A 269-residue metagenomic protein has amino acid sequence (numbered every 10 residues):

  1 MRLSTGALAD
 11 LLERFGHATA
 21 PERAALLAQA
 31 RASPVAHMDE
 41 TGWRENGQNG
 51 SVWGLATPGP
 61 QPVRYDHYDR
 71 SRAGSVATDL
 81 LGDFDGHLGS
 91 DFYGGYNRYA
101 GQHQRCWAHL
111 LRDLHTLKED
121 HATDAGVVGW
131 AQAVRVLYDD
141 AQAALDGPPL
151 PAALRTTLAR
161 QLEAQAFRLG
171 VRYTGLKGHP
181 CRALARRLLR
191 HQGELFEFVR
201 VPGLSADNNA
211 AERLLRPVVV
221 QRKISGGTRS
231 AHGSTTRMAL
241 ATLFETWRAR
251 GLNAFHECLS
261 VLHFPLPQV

Functional and structural regions predicted by a protein language model:
M1-V269: Catalytic center-proximal scaffold of phosphoryl-transfer enzymes
